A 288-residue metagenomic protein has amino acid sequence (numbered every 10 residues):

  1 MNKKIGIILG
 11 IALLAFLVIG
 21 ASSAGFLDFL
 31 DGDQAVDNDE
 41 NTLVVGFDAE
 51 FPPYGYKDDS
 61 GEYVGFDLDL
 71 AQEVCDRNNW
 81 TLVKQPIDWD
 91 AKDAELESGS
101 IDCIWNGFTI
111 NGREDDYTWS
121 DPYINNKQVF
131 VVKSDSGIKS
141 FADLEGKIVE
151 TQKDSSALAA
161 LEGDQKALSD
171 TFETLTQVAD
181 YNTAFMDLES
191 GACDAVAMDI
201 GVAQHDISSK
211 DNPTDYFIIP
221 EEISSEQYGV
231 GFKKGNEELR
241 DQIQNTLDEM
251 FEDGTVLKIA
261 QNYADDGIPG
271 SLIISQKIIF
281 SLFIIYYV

Functional and structural regions predicted by a protein language model:
M1-G32, I279-V288: Secretory targeting signatures
L27-F29, T81, S156-A179, T214-I218 (+1 more regions): Ligand-binding clefts/hinges and TM-proximal coupling segments of bilobed small-molecule sensing domains
F29, L68, Q72, T81-D143 (+2 more regions): Acidic, polar ligand-binding/catalytic clefts
A49, I124-V132, I200, Q204 (+2 more regions): Periplasmic-binding protein-like
A49-P52, G61-D76, F108, V129-N182 (+2 more regions): Bilobed "Venus flytrap"/periplasmic-binding protein-like clamshell domains and structurally analogous long
L68, V83-A94, L175-S190, E226: Short helix-initiation/N-cap motifs at beta->coil->alpha
L68-R77, A142-D143, K147-S156, Q204 (+1 more regions): Extended ligand-binding regions for polar small-molecule ligands
A91, G107-D116, A160-G163, E189-S190 (+1 more regions): A ligand-binding cleft/hinge motif common to bilobed small-molecule-binding domains
